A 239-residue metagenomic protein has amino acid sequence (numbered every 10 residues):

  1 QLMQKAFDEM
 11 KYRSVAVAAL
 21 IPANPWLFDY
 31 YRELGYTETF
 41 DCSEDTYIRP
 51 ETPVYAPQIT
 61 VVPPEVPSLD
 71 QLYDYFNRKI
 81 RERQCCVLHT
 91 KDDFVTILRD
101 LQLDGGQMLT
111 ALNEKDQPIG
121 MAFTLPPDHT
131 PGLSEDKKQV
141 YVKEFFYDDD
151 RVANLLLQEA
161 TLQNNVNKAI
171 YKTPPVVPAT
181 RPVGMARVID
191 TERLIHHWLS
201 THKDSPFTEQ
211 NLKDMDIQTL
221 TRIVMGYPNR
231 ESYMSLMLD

Functional and structural regions predicted by a protein language model:
M10-A23, N164-P175: Conserved GNAT acetyl-CoA-binding A-motif
W26: Conserved functional hotspot residues or short segments at active or partner-binding sites across diverse domains
L34-V54, E135-D239: Active-site/acyl-donor-binding loops of N-acyltransferases
E38-E144: Amide-forming acyltransferase catalytic core, primarily the GNAT-like/NAT-type and related acyltransferase folds
